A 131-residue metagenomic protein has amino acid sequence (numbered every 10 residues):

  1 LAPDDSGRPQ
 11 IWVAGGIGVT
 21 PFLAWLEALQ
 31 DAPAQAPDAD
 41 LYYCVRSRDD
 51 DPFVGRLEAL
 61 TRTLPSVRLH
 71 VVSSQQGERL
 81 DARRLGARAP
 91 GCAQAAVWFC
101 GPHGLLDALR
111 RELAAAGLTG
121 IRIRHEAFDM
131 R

Functional and structural regions predicted by a protein language model:
L1-R131: FNR/FR-type flavoprotein reductase catalytic core
